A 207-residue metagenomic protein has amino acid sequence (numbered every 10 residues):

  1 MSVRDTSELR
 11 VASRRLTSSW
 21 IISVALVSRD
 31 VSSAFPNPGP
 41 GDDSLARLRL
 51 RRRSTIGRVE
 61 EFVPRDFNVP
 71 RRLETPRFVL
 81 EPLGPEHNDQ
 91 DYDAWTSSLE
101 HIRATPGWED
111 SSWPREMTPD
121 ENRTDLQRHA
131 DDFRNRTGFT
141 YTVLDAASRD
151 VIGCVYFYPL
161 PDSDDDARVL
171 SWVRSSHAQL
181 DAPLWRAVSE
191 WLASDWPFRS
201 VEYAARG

Functional and structural regions predicted by a protein language model:
M1-S33, S44-R47, R53: Low-acidity, Ser/Thr- and Arg-rich intrinsically disordered low-complexity segments
G39-G41, G57: Residue-identity detector for glycine
I56-H177, A187, W191-G207: GNAT-family acyltransferases
